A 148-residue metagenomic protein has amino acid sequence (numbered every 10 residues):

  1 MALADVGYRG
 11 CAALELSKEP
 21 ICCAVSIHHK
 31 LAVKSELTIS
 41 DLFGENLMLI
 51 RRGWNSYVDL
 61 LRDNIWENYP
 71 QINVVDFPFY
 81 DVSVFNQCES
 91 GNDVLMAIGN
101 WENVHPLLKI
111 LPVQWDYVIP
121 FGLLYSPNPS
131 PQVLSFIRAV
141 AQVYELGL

Functional and structural regions predicted by a protein language model:
M1-L3, L49, D76, M96-I98: Short beta-strand segments
M1-S40, G44, N100-L107: Acidic, Gly/Pro-rich loop/turn segments at junctions of secondary structure
L3, P70-D81: Short beta-strand-to-loop elements that line the ligand-binding cleft of bilobed periplasmic-binding protein-like
Y8-L14, K18-P20, V82-P131, S135: Beta-alpha-beta core module
I21, L47, N92-D93, E145: Generic structural signal for secondary-structure transition and capping sites
A24, M48-I50, L124: Short hydrophobic segments within beta-strands
S35, S40-G44, P120-L148: Extended ligand-binding regions for polar small-molecule ligands
E45-Y69, V133: Secondary-structure junction motif
